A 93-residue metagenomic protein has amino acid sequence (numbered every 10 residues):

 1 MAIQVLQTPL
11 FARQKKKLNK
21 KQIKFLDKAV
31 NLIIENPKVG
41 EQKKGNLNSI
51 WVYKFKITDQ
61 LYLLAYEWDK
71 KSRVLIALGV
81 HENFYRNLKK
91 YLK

Functional and structural regions predicted by a protein language model:
M1-A29: Arg/Lys-rich, positively charged N-terminal/basic patches that mediate binding to nucleic acids
Q4, I57-L63, E67-K93: Enriched for short, Lys/Arg-rich terminal
A12, W51-Y53, K70: Short alpha-helical segments used as structural interaction elements across diverse proteins
K20, N31, E35, K90-K93: Short, intrinsically disordered, mixed-charge
A29-L32, H81: Conserved short hydrophobic interaction patches
N31-T58: A short, surface-exposed loop/turn module that caps and links secondary-structure elements
